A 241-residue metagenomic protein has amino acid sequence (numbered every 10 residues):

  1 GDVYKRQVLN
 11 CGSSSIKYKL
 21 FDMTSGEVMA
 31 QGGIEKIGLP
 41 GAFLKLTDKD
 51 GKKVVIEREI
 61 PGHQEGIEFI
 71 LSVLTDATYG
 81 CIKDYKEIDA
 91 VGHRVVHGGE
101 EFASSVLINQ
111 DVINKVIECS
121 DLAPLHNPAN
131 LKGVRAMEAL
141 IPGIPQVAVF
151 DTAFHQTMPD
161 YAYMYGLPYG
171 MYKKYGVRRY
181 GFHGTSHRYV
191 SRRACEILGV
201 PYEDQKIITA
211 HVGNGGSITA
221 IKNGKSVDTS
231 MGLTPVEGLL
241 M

Functional and structural regions predicted by a protein language model:
G1-Y4: Short, small-residue-biased leader/transition segments that mark boundaries at the very start of proteins
R6-V8, A90-G92, V147, I207-H211: Short glycine-aspartate micro-motif
S15-P61: Short glycine-rich, Thr/Ser-proximal phosphate-binding strand/loop in the N-terminal lobe of ATP-dependent enzymes
K52-D84: A structured beta-alpha segment of the ubiquitous adenosine-cofactor-binding alpha/beta core
L74, T78-H126, V147, A153-A162: Short beta-strand-loop/turn "lid" adjacent to the catalytic site in phosphate-handling enzymes
H93, Q110, A123-V190: Gly/Ser/Thr-rich active-site cleft segment
Q156-M241: Glycine-rich phosphate-binding loop of actin/hexokinase-like ATP-binding domains
